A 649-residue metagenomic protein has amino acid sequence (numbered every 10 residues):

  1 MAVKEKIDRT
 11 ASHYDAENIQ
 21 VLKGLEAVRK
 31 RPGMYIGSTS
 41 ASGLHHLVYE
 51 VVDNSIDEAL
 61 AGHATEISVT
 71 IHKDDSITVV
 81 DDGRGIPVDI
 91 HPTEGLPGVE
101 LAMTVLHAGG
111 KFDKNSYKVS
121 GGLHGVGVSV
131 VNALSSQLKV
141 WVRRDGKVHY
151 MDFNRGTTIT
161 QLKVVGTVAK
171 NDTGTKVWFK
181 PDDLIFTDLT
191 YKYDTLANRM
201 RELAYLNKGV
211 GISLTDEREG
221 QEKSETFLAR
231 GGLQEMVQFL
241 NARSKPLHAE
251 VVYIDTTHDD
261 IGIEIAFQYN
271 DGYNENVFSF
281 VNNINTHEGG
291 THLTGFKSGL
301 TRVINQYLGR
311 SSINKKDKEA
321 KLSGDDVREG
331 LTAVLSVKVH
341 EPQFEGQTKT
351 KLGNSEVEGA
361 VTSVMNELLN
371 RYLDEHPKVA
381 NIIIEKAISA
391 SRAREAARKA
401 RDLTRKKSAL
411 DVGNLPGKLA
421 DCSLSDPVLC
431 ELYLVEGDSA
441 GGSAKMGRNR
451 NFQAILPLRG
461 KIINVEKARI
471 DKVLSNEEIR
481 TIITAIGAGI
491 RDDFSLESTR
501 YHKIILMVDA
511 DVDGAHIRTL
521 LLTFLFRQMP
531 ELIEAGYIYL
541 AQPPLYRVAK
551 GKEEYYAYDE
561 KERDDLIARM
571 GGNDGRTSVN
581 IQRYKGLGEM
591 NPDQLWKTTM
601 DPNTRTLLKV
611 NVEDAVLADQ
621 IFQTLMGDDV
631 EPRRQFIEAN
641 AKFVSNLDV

Functional and structural regions predicted by a protein language model:
A2-D15, L25, Y49, D57-A59 (+12 more regions): GHKL-family ATPase ATP-binding module
E17-K30: Mature N-terminal segment immediately following signal peptide/propeptide cleavage in secreted/periplasmic
K30-Y49: Conserved short strand/loop->alpha-helix "switch" segment adjacent to the catalytic nucleotide/phosphoryl-transfer site
D57-E58, G85-I86, V512-D513: Residues immediately C-terminal
I86-G109: Short conserved segment of the HATPase_c
P92, E345-V357, Y556-E562, L566-M570: Helical (often loop-to-helix) elements that flank the catalytic cores of nucleotide-handling enzymes
R392-D411, D426-E431, G442, M446-R448 (+2 more regions): C-terminal interaction appendages of subunits in large macromolecular complexes
